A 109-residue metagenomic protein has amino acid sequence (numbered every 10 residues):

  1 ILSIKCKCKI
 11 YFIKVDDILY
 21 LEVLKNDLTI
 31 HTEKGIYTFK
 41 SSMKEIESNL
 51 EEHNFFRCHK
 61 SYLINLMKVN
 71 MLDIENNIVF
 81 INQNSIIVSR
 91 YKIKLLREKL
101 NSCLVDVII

Functional and structural regions predicted by a protein language model:
I1-C8, R90-I109: Eukaryotic intrinsically disordered, low-complexity regulatory linkers and tails enriched in Ser/Thr/Pro
I1-I81: Conserved binding/recognition cores within well-folded domains
T38, F55, V88-R90, L95: Intrinsically disordered, low-complexity sequence elements enriched in Ser/Thr/Gly/Pro
N82-I87: Short, conserved aromatic-histidine micro-motifs
